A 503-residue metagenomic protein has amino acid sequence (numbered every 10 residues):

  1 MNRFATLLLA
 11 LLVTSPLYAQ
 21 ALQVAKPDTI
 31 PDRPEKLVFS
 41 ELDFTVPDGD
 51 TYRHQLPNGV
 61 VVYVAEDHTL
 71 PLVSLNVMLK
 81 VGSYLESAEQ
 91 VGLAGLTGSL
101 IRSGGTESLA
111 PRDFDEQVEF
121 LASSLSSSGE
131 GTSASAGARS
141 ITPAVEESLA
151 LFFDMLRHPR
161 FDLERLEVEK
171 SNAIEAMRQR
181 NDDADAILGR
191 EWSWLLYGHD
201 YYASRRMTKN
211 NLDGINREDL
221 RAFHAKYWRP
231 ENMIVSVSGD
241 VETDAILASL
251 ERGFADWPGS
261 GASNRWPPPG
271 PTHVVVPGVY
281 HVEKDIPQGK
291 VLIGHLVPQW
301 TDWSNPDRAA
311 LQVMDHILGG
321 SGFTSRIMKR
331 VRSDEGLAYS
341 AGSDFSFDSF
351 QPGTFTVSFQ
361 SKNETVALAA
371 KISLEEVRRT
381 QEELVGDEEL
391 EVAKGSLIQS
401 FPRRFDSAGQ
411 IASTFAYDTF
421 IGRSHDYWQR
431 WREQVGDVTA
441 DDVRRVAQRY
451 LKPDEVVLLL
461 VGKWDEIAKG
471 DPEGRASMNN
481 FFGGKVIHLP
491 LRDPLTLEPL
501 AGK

Functional and structural regions predicted by a protein language model:
T6-P16: Bacterial N-terminal signal peptides
A21-E35, S148, R180-P230, L250-G253 (+4 more regions): Scaffold signal of the M16-like zinc-metallopeptidase fold and its non-catalytic homologs
L22-D32, L37, H199, I234-T301 (+1 more regions): An aromatic/glycine/proline-enriched structural segment found at the starts of mature extracellular/organellar domains
V38-N76: Mature N-terminal segment immediately following signal peptide/propeptide cleavage in secreted/periplasmic
S74-R139, D182, Y202-R206, S321-L337 (+1 more regions): M16/MPP (pitrilysin/insulinase) zinc-metallopeptidase core fold and M16-derived inactive scaffolds
S83, L292-L296, G319-S361, T414: A structural supersecondary motif
S103-L109, R139-K170, S321-G322, S346-R404 (+2 more regions): M16/insulysin-pitrilysin zinc metalloprotease superfamily fold
P111-E119, R160-R178, E242, G261-V276 (+7 more regions): Acidic/histidine-enriched alpha-helical segments
